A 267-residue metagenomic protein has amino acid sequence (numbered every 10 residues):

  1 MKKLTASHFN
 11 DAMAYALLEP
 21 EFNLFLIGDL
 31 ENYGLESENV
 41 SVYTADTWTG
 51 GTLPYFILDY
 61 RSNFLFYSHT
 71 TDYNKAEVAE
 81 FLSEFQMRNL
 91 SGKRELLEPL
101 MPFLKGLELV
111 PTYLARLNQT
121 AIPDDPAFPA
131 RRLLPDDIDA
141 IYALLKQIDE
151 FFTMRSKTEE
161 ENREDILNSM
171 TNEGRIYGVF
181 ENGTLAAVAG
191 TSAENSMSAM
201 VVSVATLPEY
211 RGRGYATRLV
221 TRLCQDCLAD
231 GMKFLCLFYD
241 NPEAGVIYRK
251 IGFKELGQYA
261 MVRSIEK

Functional and structural regions predicted by a protein language model:
M1, A14-A16, P20, G28-F85 (+1 more regions): Conserved donor-binding loop and adjoining core beta-sheet/short helix segment in diverse acyl/aminoacyl transferases
M1-F25, A121-K157: Short amphipathic alpha-helix that is part of the acyltransferase structural core
E31, D59-Y60, T153, K157-A205: A conserved beta-strand-loop-helix scaffold within acyl/acetyltransferase catalytic domains
S41-W48, I176-F180, C236: Cytosolic beta-strand hydrophobic patch enriched in CBS
Y60-A127, V262-R263: Acyl-donor-binding surface of acyltransferase catalytic domains
D72-E80, V202-T206, G212-A229, K250: Conserved acetyl-CoA-binding loop-helix of GNAT-fold acetyltransferases
S91-L97, C236-R249, V262-K267: Conserved beta-strand-loop-alpha-helix junction that forms the acyl-donor binding cleft
L104-L109, R249-Q258: Conserved acetyl-CoA-binding loop of GNAT-fold acetyltransferases
